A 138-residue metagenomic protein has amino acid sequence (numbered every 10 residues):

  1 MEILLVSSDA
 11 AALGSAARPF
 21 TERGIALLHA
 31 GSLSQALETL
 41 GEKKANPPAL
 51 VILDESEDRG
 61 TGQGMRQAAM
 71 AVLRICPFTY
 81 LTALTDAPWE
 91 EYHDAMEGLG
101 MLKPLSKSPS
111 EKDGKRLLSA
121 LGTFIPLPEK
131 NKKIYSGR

Functional and structural regions predicted by a protein language model:
S8, G31, T82-K130: Output/docking surface of receiver
D9-A17, T39, A49-I52: Accessory recognition modules or surfaces
A10-A30: Two-component/phosphorelay signaling modules centered on CheY-like receiver
A16-F20, A68, Y92-G100: Short, aromatic/basic amphipathic alpha-helical patches
G31-E38, G62-M65: Helix N-cap/capping motif at the beta->alpha junctions
E38-K44: Short amphipathic alpha-helix with an adjacent loop that forms part of the alpha/beta core around
N46-C76, W89-Y92: Conserved phosphotransfer microenvironments
